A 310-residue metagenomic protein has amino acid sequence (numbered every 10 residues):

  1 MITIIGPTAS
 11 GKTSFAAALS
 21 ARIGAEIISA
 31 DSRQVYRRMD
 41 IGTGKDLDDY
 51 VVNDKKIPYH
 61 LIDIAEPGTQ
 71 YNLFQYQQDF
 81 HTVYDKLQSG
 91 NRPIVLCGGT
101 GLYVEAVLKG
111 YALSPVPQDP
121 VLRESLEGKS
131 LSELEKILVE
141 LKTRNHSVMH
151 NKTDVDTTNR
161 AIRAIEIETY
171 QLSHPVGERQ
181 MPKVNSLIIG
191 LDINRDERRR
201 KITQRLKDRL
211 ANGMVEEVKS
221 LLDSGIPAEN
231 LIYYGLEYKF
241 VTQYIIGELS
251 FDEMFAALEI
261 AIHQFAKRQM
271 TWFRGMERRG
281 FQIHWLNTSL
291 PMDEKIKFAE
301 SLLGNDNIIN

Functional and structural regions predicted by a protein language model:
M1-N310: Phosphate/pyrophosphate-binding catalytic cores of soluble transferases and nucleic-acid-acting enzymes
